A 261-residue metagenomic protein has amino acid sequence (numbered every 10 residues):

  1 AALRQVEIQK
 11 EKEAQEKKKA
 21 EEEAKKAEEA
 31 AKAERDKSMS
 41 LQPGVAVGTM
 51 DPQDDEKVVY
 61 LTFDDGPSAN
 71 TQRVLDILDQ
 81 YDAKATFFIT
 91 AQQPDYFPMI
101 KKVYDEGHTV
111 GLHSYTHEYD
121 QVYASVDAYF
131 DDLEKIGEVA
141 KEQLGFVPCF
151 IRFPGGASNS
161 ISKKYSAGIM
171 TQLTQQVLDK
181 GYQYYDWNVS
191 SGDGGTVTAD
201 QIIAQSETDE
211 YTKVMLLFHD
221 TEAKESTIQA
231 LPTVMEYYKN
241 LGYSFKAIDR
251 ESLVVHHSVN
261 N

Functional and structural regions predicted by a protein language model:
A1-V59, D76-A85, Y211-N261: Terminal accessory/targeting
E13, K17-A20, F88, Y104-E106 (+3 more regions): A generic structural signal for ordered secondary structure
A27, D105-G107, D179: Alpha-helical protein-protein interaction elements
K32-Y129, E134-E142, V147, Y237 (+1 more regions): Active-site beta->alpha N-cap acidic-glycine motif
T62, T86-T90, G111-H113, I151-P154 (+3 more regions): A cross-family glycoside hydrolase active-site/sugar-binding cleft signature
D95, H117-L217, T221-K239, Y243 (+1 more regions): Catalytic domains of cell-wall/extracellular-matrix polysaccharide-remodeling enzymes, centered on de-N-acetylation
